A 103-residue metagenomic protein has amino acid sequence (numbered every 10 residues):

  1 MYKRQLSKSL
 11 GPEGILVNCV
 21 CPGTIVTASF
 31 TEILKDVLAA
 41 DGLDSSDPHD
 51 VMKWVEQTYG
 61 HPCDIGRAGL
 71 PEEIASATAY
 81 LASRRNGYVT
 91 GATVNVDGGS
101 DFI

Functional and structural regions predicted by a protein language model:
M1-Y2: Conserved small/polar residues in nucleotide/adenosyl-binding loops
Q5-L6, L10, A77-T78, A82-R85: Conserved alpha-helical elements of the SDR catalytic core
G11, L16, V89-G91: Short, small/polar-rich loop/turn modules that mediate ligand/substrate recognition or access, typified
L16-V26, A82-R85, N95-D97: Conserved SDR Rossmann-fold cofactor-binding beta-strand/turn motif
P22-E32, A40-D41: Short, flexible catalytic-loop segment of classical short-chain dehydrogenase/reductase
L34-P62: A short C-terminal helix-loop "cap" of Rossmann-like NAD(P)-dependent dehydrogenase/epimerase domains
P48-K53, C63-I74, R85: A conserved structural motif in NAD(P)-dependent oxidoreductases
T78-A79, T90-I103: Short C-terminal tail/terminal secondary-structure segment of NAD(P)H-dependent dehydrogenase/reductase domains
